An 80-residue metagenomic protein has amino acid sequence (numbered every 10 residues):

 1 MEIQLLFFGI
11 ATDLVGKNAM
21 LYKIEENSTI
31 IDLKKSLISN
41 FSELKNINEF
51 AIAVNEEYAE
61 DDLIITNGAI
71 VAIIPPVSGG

Functional and structural regions predicted by a protein language model:
M1-S78: Ubiquitin-like/PB1-type beta-grasp interaction modules and other compact soluble beta-rich domains
